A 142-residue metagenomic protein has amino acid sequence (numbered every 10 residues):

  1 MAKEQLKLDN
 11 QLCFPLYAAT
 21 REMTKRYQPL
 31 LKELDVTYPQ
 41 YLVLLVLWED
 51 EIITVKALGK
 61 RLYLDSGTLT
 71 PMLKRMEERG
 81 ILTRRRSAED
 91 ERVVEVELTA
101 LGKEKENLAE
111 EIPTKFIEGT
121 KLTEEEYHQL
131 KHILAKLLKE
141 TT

Functional and structural regions predicted by a protein language model:
M1-L34, K136: N-terminal leader segment of winged-helix/HTH proteins
P15, L42-V43, E104: Pre-recognition alpha-helix immediately N-terminal to the DNA-recognition helix within helix-turn-helix or winged-helix
A19, M23, L62, K105-K121 (+2 more regions): Alpha-helical linker/hinge and terminal dimerization helices associated with HTH transcriptional regulators
R21, K25-D65: N-terminal helix-turn-helix DNA-binding core of bacterial DNA-binding proteins
L34-P39, T68, T99, T123-E124: Short helix-coil-helix linker/hinge
V55-K56, G67, K74, V94: Residues within helix-turn-helix
K74-H132: Charged, amphipathic alpha-helical coiled-coil/dimerization segments
